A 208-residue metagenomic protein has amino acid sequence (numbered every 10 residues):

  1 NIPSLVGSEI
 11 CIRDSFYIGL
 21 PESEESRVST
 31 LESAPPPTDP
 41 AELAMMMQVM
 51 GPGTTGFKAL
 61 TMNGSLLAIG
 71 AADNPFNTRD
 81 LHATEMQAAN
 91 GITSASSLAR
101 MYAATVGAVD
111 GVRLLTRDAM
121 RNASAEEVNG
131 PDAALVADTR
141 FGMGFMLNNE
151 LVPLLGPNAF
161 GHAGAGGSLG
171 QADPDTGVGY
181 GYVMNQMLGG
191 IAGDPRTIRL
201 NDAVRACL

Functional and structural regions predicted by a protein language model:
N1-I12: Single conserved hydrophobic/aromatic residue that forms the stacking wall/gate of nucleotide- or nucleobase-binding
S8, A99-V106, R121-S124, R205: Non-transmembrane alpha-helical segments in soluble domains of secreted/periplasmic/extracellular proteins
S15-T30: Short, surface-exposed recognition loops and adjoining beta-strand edges that mediate ligand/DNA contacts, enriched
S29-A95, N122-T176: Active-site Gly/Thr loop motif
M86, G107-D110, S124-P131, G190-L208: Short, gly/Ser/Thr-rich active-site loops of penicillin-recognizing serine hydrolases
A95-R100, I198: A structural signal for well-ordered alpha-helical segments within the folded catalytic domains of diverse enzymes
D110-A123, L135: Short acidic alpha-helical/loop segments enriched in Asp/Glu that coordinate divalent cations
A163-L208: Structured C-terminal helix/loop/strand segments within mature extracytoplasmic catalytic/sensor domains
